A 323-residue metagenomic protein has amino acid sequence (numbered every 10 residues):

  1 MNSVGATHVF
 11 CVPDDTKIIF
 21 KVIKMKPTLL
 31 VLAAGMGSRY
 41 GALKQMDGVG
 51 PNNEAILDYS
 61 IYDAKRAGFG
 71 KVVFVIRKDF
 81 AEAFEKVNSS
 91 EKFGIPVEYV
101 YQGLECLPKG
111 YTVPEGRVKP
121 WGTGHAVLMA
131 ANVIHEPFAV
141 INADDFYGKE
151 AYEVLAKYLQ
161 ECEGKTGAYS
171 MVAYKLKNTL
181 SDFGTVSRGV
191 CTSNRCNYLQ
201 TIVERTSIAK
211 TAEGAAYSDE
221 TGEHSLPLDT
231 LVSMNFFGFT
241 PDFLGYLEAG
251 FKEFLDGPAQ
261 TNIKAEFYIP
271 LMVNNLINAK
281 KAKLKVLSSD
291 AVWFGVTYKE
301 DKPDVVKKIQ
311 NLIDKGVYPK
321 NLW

Functional and structural regions predicted by a protein language model:
V4, V9-T16: Short hydrophobic alpha-helical segments enriched in small aliphatic residues
D14-K24: Short, Lys/Arg-enriched N-terminal segments with co-localized hydrophobic residues within the first ~10-30 amino acids
K26-N88, I95-V97, Q102: N-terminal glycine-rich phosphate-binding loop and ensuing alpha1 helix
G37, F146-G148: A short, conserved beta-strand element in the Rossmann-like catalytic core that flanks the donor/metal-binding loop
K92-E136: Short phosphate-binding loop-to-helix
E136-F146: Short beta-strand-to-loop acidic/aromatic patch adjacent to the donor-nucleotide binding site
K149-F237, P241: Conserved core of the sugar-phosphate nucleotidyltransferase
E248-A282: A C-terminal functional module that forms or caps the active site or interfaces directly with catalytic machinery
